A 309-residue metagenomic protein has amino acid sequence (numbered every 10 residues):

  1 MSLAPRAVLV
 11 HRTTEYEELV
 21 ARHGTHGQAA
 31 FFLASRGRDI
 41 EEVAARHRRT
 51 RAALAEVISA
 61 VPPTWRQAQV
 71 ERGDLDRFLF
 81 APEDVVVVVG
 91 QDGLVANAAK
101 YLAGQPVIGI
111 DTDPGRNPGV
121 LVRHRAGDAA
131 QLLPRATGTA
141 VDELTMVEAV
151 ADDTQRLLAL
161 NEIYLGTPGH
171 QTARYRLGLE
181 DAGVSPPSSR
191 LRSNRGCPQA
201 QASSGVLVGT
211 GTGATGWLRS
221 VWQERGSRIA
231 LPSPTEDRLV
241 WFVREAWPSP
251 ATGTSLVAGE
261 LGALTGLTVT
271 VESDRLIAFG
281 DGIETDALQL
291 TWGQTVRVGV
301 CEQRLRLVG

Functional and structural regions predicted by a protein language model:
L3-P5, H11-T13, E18, R38 (+3 more regions): Catalytic phosphate-donor-binding core of small-molecule kinases
A21-A44: A solvent-exposed, charged loop/short amphipathic helix patch at secondary-structure junctions
R72-F80: A short, basic/flexible loop-to-alpha-helix module at the beginning of a structural domain
D84-V85: Structural motif
V88-D92: N-terminal glycine-rich "phosphate-gripper" loop used for MgATP/nucleotide binding and carboxylate activation
G93, T112-G115: Short, acidic/turn-prone active-site loops that include or flank metal/cofactor- and phosphate-binding residues
L94-A99, A214-L218: Short glycine/serine/threonine-rich phosphate/pyrophosphate-binding segments that cradle anionic phosphate groups
A98-T112: A short, gly/pro- and small-residue-rich
